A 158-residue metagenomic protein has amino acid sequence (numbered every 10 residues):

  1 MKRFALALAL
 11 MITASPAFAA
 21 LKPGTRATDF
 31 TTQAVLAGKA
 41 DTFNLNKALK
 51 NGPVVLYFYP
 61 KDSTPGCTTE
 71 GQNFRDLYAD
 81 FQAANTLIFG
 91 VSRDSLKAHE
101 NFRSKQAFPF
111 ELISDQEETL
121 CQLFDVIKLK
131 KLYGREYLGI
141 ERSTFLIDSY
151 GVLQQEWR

Functional and structural regions predicted by a protein language model:
M1-F4: Positively charged n-region of N-terminal signal peptides that target proteins for export
L10-M11: Short, linear, compositionally biased motifs with a strong N-terminal bias
F18-R158: Chalcogenol-based redox active-site neighborhoods
